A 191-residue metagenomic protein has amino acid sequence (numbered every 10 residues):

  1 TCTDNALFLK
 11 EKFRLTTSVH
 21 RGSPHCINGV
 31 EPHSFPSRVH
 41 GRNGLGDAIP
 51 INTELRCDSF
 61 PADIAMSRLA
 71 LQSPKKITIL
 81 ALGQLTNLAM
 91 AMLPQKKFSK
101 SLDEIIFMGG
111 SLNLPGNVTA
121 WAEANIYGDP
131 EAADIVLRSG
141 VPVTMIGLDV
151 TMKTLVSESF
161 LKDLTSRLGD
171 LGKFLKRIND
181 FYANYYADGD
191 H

Functional and structural regions predicted by a protein language model:
T1-H191: N-terminal acidic, glycine/proline-rich low-complexity segments
